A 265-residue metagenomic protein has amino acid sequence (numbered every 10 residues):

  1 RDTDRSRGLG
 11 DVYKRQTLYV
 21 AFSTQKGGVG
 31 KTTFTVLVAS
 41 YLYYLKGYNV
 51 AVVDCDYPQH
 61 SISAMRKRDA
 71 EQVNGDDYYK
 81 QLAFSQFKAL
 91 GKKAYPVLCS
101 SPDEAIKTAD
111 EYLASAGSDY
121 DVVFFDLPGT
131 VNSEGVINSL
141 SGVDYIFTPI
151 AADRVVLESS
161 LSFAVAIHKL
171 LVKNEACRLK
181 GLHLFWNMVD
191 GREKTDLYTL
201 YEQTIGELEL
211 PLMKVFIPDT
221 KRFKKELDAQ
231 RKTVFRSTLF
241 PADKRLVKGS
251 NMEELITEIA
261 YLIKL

Functional and structural regions predicted by a protein language model:
R1-Y13: Single conserved hydrophobic/aromatic residue that forms the stacking wall/gate of nucleotide- or nucleobase-binding
V12, M188-S237: Beta-strand-loop-alpha "switch" segments that mediate conformational coupling across diverse proteins
K14-Y44: Walker A (P-loop) phosphate-binding motif
S23-V29, Y44-V123: P-loop/Walker-type NTP enzyme "switch/lid" segment
A116-V136: Switch II (G3) loop of P-loop NTPases
G135-R154: Inter-motif core of Ras-like GTPase G domains
F163-K173: Conserved C-terminal guanine-recognition region of P-loop GTPase G domains, centered on the G4
K224-I256: Inter-lobe coupling/hinge region of RecA-like P-loop helicase motors
